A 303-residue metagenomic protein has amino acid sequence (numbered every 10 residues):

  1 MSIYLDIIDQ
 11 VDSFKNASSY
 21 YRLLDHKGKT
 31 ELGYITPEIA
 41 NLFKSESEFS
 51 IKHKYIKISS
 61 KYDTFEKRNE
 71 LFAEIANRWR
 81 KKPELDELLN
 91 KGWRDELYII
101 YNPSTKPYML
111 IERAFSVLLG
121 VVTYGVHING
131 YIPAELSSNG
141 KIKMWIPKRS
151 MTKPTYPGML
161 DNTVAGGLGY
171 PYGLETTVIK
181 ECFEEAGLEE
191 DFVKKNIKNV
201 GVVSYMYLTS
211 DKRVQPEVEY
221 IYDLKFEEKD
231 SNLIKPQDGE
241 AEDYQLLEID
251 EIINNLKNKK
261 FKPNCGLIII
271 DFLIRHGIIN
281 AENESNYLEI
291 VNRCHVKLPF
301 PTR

Functional and structural regions predicted by a protein language model:
M1-M159, G167-F183, G187-A241, I249-P263 (+1 more regions): N-terminal leader/linker segments that precede catalytic domains of diphosphate-processing enzymes
L246: Short aromatic/basic micro-patch
